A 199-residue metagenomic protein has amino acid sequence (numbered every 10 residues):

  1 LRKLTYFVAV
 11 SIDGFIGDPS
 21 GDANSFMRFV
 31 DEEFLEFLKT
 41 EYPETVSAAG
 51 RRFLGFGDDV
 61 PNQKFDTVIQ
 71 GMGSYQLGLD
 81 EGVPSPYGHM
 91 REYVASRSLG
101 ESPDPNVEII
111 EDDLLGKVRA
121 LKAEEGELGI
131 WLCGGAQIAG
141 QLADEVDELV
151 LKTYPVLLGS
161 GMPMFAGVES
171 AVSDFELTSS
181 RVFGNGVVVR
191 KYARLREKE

Functional and structural regions predicted by a protein language model:
L1-E199: Enzymes that bind and transform nitrogen-containing heteroaromatic metabolites
